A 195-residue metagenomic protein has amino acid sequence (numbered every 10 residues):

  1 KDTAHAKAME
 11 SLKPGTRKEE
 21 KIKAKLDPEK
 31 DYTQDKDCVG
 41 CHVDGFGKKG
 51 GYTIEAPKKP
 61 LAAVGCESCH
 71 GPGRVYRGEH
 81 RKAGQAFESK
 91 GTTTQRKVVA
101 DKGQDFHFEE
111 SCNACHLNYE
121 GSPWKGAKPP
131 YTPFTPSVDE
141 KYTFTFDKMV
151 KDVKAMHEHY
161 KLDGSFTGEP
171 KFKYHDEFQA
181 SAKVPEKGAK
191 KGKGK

Functional and structural regions predicted by a protein language model:
K1-A62, G73-D105, S137-K195: Sequence context of c-type cytochrome heme-c attachment sites
D37, G65, S111: The −1 position to Zn-ligating cysteines in a subset of zinc-ribbon hairpins
G40, S68-G71, A114: Short, cysteine/histidine-rich loop/knuckle motifs that typically chelate Zn2+
T93-K125: Repeat-solenoid scaffold signature
G121-T145: Intrinsically disordered, low-complexity, charge-dense segments enriched in Lys/Arg and Glu/Asp interspersed
